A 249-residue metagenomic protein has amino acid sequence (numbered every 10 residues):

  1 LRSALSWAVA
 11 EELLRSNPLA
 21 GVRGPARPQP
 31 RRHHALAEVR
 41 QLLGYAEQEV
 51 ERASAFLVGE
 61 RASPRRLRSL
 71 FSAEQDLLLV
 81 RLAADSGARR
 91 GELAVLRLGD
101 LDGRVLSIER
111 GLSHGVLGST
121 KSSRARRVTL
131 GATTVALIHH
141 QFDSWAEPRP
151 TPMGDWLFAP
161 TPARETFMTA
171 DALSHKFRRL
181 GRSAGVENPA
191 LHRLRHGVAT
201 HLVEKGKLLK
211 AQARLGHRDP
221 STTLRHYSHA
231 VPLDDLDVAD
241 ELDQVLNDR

Functional and structural regions predicted by a protein language model:
L1-A8, V22, L130: Non-catalytic DNA-binding core/recognition domains of DNA-processing enzymes
A10, L14-S16, A20-A94, T133-T134 (+2 more regions): Basic, Lys/Arg- and aromatic-enriched nucleic-acid-binding interface segment
A20-G24, P30-H33, S86, V95-S144 (+1 more regions): Conserved tyrosine-mediated DNA breakage-rejoining catalytic core shared by Y-recombinases
G44-S69, G115-R127, A132-T134, H140-P152 (+4 more regions): C-terminal secondary-structure termini that scaffold catalytic or DNA-interacting sites
S72, R81, D85-E92, A172 (+4 more regions): C-terminal catalytic core of tyrosine-transesterase DNA break-rejoin enzymes
G99-V105, N188, K207-S228: Short, polar N-cap/turn motifs at the start of nucleic acid-interacting alpha helices
